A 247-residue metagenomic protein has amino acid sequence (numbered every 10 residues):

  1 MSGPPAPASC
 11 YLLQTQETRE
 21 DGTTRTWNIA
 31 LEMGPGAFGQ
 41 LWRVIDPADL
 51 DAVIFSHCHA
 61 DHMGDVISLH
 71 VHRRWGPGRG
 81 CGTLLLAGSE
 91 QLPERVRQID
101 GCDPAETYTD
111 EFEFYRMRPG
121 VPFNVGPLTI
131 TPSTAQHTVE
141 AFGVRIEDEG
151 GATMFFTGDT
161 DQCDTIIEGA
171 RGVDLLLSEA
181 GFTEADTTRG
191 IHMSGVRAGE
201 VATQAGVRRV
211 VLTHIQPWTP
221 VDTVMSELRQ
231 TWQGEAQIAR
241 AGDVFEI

Functional and structural regions predicted by a protein language model:
M1-I45, A141-G158, L175: Conserved beta-strand hairpin/beta-sheet module of binuclear metal-dependent hydrolase folds, prominently
T15, L50, G80, G150-A152 (+1 more regions): Short, surface-exposed connector motifs at secondary-structure boundaries
T24-T26, V121-I130, D148-M154, I247: Beta-strand-turn-beta hairpins that frame and shape the catalytic cleft of phosphate-ester-processing enzymes
T26-N28, P35-L85: Active-site metal-binding motif and surrounding structural segment of the metallo-beta-lactamase
A30-G34, D51-C58, S89, M154-G158 (+3 more regions): Active-site neighborhood of phospho(di)ester-bond hydrolases with catalytic His/Asp-centered motifs
D49, V125, R171-G172: Alpha-helix C-terminal capping/helix-to-coil transition sites in glycosyltransferase folds
R79-A141: Metallo-beta-lactamase
Q162-E246: Cap/insert and terminal regions of metallo-dependent hydrolase folds
